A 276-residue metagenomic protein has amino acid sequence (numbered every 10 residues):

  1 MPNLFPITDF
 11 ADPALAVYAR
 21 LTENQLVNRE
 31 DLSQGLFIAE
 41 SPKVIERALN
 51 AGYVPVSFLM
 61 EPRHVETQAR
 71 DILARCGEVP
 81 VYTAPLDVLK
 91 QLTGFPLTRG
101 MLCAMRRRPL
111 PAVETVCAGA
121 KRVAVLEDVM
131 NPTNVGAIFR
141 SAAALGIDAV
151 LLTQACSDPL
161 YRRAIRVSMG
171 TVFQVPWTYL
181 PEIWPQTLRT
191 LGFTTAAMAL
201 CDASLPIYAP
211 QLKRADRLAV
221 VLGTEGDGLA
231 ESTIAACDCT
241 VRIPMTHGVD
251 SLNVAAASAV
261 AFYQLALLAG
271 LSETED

Functional and structural regions predicted by a protein language model:
M1-T67, C156-S157: Boundary-proximal intrinsically disordered activation/regulatory segments immediately upstream of a helical core
P2, N50, T83, P109-A203: RNA substrate-binding interface of SAM-dependent RNA methyltransferases
S41, M130-I138, L252-A257: Amphipathic alpha-helical repeat scaffolds
T67-E78, T233: Short, aromatic/basic amphipathic alpha-helical patches
R75-G94: A glycine-rich helix N-cap at a beta->alpha junction
M101-C103, S141-L145, Q154-F173, E231-D276: Structured adenosyl-cofactor binding patch, chiefly the S-adenosyl-L-methionine
A197-V249: Active-site/ligand-binding-proximal alpha/beta "capping" segment
